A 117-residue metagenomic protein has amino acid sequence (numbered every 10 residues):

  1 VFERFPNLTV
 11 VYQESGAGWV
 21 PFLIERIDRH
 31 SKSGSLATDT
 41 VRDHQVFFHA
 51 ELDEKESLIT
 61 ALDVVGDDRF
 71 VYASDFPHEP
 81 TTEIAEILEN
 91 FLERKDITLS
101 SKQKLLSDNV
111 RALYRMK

Functional and structural regions predicted by a protein language model:
E3, K32-I59: Aromatic-anchored helix/helix-loop segment that forms the rim or "lid" of small-molecule/cofactor binding pockets
R4-V41: Aromatic-lined glycan-binding groove of carbohydrate-active enzymes
L8, G18-W19, E25, F47-F48 (+2 more regions): Mid-to-C-terminal alpha-helical segments outside catalytic/metal-binding sites
S35, Y72-A73: Short leucine-rich amphipathic alpha-helices used at interfaces
